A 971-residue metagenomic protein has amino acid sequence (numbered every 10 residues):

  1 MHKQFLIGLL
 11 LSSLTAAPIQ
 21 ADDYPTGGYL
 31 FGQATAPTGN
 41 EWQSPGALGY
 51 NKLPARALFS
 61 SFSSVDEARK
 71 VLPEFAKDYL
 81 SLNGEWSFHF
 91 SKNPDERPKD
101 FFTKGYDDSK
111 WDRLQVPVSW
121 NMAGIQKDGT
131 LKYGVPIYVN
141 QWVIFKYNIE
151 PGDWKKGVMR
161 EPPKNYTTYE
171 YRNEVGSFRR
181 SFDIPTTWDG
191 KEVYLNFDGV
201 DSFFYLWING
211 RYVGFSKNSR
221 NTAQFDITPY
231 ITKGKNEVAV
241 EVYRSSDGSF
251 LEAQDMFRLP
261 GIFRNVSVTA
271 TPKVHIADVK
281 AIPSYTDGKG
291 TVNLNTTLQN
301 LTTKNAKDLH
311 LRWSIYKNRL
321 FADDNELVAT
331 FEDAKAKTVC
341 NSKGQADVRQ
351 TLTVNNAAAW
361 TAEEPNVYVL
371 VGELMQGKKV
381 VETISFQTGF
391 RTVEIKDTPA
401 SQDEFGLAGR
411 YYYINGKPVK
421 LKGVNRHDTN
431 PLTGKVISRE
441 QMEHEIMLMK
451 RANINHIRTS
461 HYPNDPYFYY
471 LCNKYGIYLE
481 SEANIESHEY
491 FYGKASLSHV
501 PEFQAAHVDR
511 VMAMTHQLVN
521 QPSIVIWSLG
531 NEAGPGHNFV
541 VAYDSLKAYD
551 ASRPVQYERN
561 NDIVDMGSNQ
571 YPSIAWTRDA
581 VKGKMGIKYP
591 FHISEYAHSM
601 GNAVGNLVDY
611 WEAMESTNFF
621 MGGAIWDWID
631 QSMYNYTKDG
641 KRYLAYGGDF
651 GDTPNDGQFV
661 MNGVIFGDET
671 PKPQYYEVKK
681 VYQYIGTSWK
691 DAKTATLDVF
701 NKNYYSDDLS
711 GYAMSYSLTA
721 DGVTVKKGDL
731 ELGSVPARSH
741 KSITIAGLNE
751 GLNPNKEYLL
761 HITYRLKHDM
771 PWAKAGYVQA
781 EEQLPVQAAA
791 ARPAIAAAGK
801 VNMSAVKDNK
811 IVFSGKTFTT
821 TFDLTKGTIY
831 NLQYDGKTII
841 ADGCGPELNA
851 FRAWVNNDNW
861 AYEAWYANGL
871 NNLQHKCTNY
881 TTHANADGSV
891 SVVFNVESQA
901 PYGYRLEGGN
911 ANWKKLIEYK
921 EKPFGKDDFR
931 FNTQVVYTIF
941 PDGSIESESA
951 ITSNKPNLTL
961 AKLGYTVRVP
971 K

Functional and structural regions predicted by a protein language model:
D22-T103, H761, L766, A790-R852 (+1 more regions): Beta-strand-rich N-terminal accessory domains
P25-A36, E41, L72, H89-S91 (+8 more regions): Accessory beta-strand-rich segments of carbohydrate-active enzymes
E74-P98, Q115-A123, R258-G261, V525-W527 (+3 more regions): Substrate-binding clefts and catalytic carboxylate motifs of secreted carbohydrate-active enzymes
V118-I184, W188-N196, D201-W207, G214-F215 (+7 more regions): Active-site-adjacent substrate/metal-binding segments within catalytic domains of carbohydrate-active enzymes
M122, V135-Q141, I149, G199 (+5 more regions): Beta-strand/loop-rich accessory regions of lumenal/periplasmic or secreted enzymes, predominantly carbohydrate-active
I208, G290-A336, L697-N701, Y705-G728 (+2 more regions): Beta-strand-rich binding/interaction modules
E364-V367, G372-I384, E750-A790: Terminal connector regions
S401, G434, I446-M449, H456-N662: Substrate-binding/catalytic cleft of secreted carbohydrate-active enzymes, primarily glycoside hydrolases
